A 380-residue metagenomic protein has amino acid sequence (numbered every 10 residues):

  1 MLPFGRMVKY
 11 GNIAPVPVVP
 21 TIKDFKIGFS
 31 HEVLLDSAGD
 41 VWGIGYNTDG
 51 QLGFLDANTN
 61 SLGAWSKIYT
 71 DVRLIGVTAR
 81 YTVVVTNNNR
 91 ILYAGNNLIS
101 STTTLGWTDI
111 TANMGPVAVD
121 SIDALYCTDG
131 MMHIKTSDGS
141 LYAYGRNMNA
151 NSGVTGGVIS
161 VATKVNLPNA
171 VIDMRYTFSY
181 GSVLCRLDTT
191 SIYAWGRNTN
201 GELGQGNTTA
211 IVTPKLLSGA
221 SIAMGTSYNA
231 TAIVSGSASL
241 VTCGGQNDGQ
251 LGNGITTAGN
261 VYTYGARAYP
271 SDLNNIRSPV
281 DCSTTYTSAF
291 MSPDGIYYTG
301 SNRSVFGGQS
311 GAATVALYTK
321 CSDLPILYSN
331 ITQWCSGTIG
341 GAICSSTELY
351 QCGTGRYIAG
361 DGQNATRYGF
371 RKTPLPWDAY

Functional and structural regions predicted by a protein language model:
L2-Y380: Eukaryote-biased RCC1-like beta-propeller repeat architecture
